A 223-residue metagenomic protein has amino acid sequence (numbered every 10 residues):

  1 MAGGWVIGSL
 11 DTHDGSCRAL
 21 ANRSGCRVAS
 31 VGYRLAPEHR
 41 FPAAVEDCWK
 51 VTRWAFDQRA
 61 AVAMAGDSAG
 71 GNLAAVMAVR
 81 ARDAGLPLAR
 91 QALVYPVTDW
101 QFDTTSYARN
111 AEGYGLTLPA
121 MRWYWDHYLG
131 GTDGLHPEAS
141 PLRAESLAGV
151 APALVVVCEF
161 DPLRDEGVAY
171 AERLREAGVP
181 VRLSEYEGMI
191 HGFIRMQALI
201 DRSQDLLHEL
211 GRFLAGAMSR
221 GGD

Functional and structural regions predicted by a protein language model:
M1-D223: Alpha/beta-hydrolase superfamily serine-hydrolase fold, recognizing
